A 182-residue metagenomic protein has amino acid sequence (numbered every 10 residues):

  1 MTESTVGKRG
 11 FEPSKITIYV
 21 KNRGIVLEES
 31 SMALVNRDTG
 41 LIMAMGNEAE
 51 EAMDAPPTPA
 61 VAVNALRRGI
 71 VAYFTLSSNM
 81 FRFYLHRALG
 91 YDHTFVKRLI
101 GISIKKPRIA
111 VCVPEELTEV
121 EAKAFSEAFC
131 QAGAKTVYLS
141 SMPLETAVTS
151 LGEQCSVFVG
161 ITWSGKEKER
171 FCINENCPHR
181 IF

Functional and structural regions predicted by a protein language model:
M1-V26, V35-I42, N47-I161, C172-F182: Nucleotide/phosphate-binding catalytic cleft detector across ATP-hydrolyzing and phosphate-transferring enzymes
E29: Non-catalytic, usually N-terminal nucleic-acid engagement modules in DNA/RNA processing proteins
K166-F171: Conserved active-site beta-strand-loop modules that form the wall/rim of enzyme catalytic pockets and either contain
